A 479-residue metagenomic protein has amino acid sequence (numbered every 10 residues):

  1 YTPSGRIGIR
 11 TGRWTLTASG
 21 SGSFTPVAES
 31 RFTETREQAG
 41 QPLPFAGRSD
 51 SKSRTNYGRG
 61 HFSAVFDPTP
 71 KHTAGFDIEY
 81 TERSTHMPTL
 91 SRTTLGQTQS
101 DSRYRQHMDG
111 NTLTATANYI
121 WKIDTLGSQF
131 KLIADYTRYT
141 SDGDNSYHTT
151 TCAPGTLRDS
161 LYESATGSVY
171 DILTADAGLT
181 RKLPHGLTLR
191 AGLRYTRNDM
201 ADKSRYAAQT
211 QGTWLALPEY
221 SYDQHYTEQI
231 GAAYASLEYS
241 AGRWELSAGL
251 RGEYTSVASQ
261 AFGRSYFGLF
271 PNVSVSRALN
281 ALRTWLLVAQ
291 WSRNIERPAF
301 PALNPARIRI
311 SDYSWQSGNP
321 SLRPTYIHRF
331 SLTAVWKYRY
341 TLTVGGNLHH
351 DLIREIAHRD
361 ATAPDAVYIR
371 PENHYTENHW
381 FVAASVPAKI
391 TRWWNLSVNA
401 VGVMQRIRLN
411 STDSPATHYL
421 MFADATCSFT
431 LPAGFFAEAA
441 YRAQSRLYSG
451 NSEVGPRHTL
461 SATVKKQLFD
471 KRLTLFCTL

Functional and structural regions predicted by a protein language model:
T2-V27, P42-P88, N111-L113, W121 (+2 more regions): Transmembrane beta-barrel wall of Gram-negative outer-membrane proteins
T11, G22-P26, Y80-H86, W121 (+14 more regions): Transmembrane beta-strands of outer-membrane beta-barrel pores
A18-G20, F76-I78, F130-A134, A191-L193 (+11 more regions): Membrane-embedded beta-strand positions of outer-membrane beta-barrel proteins
E29-L43, M87-G96, D142-T156, D202-T210 (+9 more regions): Outer-membrane beta-barrel translocator domains and adjoining extracellular loop/strand segments of Gram-negative
R48, I172-D176, Y220-S221, R323 (+3 more regions): Outer membrane beta-barrel strand-and-loop segments of large Gram-negative receptors, especially TonB-dependent
R59-R83, Q106-F262, G268, N280 (+2 more regions): Face-selective signature of the C-terminal outer-membrane beta-barrel domain
S168, Y222-Y226, I295-T343, L348-H350 (+2 more regions): Outer-membrane beta-barrel signature, preferentially recognizing the C-terminal barrel domain of Gram-negative
T417-L479: Conserved C-terminal beta-signal and adjacent last beta-strands/turns of outer-membrane beta-barrel proteins
